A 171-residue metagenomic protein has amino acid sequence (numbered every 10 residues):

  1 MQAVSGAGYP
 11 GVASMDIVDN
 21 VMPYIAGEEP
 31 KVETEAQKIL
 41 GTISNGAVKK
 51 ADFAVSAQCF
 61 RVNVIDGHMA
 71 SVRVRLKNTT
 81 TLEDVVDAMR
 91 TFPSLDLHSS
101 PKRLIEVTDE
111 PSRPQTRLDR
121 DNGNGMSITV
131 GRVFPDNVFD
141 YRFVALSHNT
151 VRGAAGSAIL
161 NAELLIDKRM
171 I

Functional and structural regions predicted by a protein language model:
M1-R142: C-terminal substrate-binding/catalytic lobe of Rossmann-fold NAD(P)-dependent oxidoreductases
G125-I171: NAD(P)-dependent Rossmann-like dehydrogenase/reductase catalytic/cofactor-binding core
